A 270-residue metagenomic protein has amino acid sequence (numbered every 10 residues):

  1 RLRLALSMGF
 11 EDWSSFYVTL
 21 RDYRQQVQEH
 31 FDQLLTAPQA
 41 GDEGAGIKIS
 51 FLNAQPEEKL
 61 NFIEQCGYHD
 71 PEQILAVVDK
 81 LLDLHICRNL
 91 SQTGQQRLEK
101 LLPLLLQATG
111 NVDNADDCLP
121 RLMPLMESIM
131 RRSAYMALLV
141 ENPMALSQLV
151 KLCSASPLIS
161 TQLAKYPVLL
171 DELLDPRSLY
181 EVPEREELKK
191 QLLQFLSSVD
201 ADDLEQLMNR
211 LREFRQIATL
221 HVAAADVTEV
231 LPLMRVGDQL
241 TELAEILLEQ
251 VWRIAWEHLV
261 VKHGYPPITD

Functional and structural regions predicted by a protein language model:
R1-D270: Non-catalytic regulatory/linker segments of enzymes
